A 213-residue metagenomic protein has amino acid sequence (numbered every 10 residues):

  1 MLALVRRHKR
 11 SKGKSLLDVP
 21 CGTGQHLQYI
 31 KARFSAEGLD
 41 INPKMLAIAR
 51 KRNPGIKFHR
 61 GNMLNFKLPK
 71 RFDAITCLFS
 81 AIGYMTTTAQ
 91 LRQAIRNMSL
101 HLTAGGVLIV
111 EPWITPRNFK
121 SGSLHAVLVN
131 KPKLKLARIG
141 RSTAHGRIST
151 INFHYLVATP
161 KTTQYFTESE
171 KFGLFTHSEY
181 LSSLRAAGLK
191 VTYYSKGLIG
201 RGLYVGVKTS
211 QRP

Functional and structural regions predicted by a protein language model:
M1-K12: Conserved alpha-helix/loop element of class I SAM-dependent methyltransferases that forms part of the SAM/SAH-binding
K12-P20: Conserved class I S-adenosyl-L-methionine
L17, G24-N65: Class I SAM-dependent methyltransferase SAM/SAH-binding core
K67-A74: A short acidic, Gly/Pro-enriched loop at the edge of an enzyme's catalytic core that lines a small-molecule cofactor
L78-S80: Residues lining the SAM
R92-A104: A short glycine-rich, Lys/Arg-flanked "PGG" loop and its adjoining helix->strand segment in the class I
I109-L181: SAM-dependent methyltransferase
H177-P213: C-terminal lobe and adjacent flexible extensions of AdoMet/dcAdoMet transferase-like proteins
